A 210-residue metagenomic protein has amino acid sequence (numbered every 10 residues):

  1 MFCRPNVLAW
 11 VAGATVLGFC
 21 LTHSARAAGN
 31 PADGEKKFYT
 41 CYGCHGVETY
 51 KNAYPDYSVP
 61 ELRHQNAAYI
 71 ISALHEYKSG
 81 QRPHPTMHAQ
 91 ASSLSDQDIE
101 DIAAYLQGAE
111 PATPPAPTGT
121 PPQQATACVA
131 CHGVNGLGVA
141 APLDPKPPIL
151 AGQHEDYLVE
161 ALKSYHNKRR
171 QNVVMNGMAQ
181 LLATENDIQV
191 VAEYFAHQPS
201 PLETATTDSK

Functional and structural regions predicted by a protein language model:
M1-A12: Bacterial N-terminal signal peptides that target proteins for export
W10-C20: Bacterial N-terminal signal peptides
L21-F38, T49-D56, D101-A125, V139 (+1 more regions): Electrostatic cytochrome c docking/interface patches
N30, K37, N66, A73 (+7 more regions): Stable alpha-helical elements in mature extracytoplasmic
P31, E48-Y77, H88-Q90, V129 (+3 more regions): Gly/Gly-Pro-rich "capping" loops immediately C-terminal to redox-active cysteine motifs in periplasmic/lumenal
Y39-E48, I102, T126-N135, V191: The canonical Cys-X-X-Cys-His
N52-Y57, A67-P117, I188: Extracytoplasmic c-type cytochrome modules immediately beyond a signal peptide or single-pass transmembrane anchor
S92-P115, D156, Q180-K210: C-terminal capping alpha-helices of c-type cytochrome domains
